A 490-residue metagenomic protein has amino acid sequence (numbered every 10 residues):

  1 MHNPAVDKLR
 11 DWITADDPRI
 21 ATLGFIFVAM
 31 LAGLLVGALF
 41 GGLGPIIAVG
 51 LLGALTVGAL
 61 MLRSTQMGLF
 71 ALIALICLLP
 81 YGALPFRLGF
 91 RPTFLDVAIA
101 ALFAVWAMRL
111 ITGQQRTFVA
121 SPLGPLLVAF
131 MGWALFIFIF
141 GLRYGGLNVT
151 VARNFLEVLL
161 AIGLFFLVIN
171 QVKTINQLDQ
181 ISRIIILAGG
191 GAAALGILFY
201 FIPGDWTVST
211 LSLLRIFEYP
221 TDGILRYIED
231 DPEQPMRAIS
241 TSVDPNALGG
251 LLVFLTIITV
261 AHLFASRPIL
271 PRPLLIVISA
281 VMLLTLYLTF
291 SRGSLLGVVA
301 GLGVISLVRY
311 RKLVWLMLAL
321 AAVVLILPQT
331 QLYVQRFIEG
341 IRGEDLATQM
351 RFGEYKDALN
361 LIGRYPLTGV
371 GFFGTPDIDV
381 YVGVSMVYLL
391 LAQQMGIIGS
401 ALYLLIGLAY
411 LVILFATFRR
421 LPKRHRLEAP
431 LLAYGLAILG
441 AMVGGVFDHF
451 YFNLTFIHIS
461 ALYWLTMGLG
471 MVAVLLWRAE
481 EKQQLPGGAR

Functional and structural regions predicted by a protein language model:
M1-N3, F27-L34, G53-V57, V128-F140 (+5 more regions): Alpha-helical transmembrane segments of multi-pass inner-membrane proteins
H2-P4, A15-I20, G191-A194, L198-T207 (+5 more regions): A membrane-periplasm/extracellular boundary helix in multi-pass inner-membrane enzymes that assemble envelope glycans
L9-F27, R63-T65: N-terminal membrane topogenic signal
L34, V314, L320, L436-G445 (+1 more regions): Transmembrane alpha-helices of multi-pass inner-membrane enzymes
P45-T56, R91-M108, F155-G163, L248-T256 (+3 more regions): Membrane-embedded alpha-helical segments of multi-pass membrane proteins, especially the transmembrane helices
V57-I162, A441: N-terminal hydrophobic segments of proteins, predominantly signal-anchor/transmembrane helices of inner/organellar
M236, Q331-I398, L414-L421: Long extracytoplasmic/lumenal interhelical loops at the membrane interface of multi-pass membrane proteins
I278-A280, F415-Y451: Loop-to-helix entry and N-terminal half of a specific, functionally important transmembrane alpha helix in multi-pass
